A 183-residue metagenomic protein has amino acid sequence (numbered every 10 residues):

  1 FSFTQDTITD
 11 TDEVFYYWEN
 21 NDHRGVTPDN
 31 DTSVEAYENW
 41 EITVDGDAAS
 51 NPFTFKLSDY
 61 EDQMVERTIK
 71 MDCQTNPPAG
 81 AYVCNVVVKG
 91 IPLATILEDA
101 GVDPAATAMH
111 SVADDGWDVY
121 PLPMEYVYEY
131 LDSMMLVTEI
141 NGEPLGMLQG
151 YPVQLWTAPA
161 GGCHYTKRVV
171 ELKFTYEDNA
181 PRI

Functional and structural regions predicted by a protein language model:
F1-I183: N-terminal intrinsically disordered, low-complexity segments enriched in P/E/S/T
